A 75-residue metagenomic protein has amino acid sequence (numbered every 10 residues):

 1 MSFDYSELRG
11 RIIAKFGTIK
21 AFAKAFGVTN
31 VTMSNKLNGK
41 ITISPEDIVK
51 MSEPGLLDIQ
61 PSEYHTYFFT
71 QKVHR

Functional and structural regions predicted by a protein language model:
M1-G17, A25: A short, Lys/Arg-rich alpha-helix, primarily the initiator
S2, G10, N35, P61-R75: Short, charged recognition helix plus adjacent turn of helix-turn-helix-like nucleic-acid-binding domains
G10, K20, V49: Active-site phosphate/pyrophosphate- and oxyanion-stabilizing loops and adjacent acidic/basic residues in soluble
F16-N35: Short alpha-helical DNA-recognition segment
F26, L37, S52, T66-F68: A general structural motif at alpha-helix termini
T29, K40-I41, Q71: The DNA-recognition helices of helix-turn-helix-type DNA-binding domains
K40-S52: Short, basic-rich loop-to-helix N-cap that marks the start of a DNA-contacting helix
V49-E63: Short, charge-rich amphipathic interface segments used for partner binding and complex assembly
